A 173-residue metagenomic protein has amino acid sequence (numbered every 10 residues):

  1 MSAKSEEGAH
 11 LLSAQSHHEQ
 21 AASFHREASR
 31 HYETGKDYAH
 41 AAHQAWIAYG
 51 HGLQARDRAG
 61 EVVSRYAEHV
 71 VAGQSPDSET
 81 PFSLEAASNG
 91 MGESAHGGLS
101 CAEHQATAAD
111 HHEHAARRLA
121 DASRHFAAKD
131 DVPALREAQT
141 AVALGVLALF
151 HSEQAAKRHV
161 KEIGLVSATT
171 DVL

Functional and structural regions predicted by a protein language model:
M1-L173: Long, charged/polar, soluble alpha-helical segments
